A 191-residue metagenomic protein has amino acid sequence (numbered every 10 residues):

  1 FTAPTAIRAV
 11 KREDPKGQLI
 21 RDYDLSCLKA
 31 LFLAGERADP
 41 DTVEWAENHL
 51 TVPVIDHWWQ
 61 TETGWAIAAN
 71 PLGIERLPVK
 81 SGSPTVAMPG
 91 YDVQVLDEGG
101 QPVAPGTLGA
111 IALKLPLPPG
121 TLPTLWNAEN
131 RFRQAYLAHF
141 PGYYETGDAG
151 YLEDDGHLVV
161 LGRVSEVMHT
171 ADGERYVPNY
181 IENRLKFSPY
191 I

Functional and structural regions predicted by a protein language model:
F1-T2, K11-P78, D92, G99-Q101 (+1 more regions): Gly/Ser/Thr-rich phosphate-binding loop
T5-R8, E36-R37, P116-G120: Alpha-helix/helix-capping structural signal
E13, E129, L185-P189: Acidic-histidine catalytic/liganding microenvironments
E44, G82, N183: Active-site phosphate/pyrophosphate- and oxyanion-stabilizing loops and adjacent acidic/basic residues in soluble
R76-S83, A135-A138: Short, P/G- and charge-enriched loop/turn segments at secondary-structure junctions
V86-G90, Q101-Y136, H157, D172-Y176: Conserved ATP/PPi-binding loop(s) of AMP-dependent carboxylate-activating enzymes
G90-Y91, P141, T146-G147: Short loop/turn microsegments at loop-to-beta-strand junctions
G99, L113, G142, A149-I191: AMP-binding/adenylate-forming catalytic core of the ANL superfamily
